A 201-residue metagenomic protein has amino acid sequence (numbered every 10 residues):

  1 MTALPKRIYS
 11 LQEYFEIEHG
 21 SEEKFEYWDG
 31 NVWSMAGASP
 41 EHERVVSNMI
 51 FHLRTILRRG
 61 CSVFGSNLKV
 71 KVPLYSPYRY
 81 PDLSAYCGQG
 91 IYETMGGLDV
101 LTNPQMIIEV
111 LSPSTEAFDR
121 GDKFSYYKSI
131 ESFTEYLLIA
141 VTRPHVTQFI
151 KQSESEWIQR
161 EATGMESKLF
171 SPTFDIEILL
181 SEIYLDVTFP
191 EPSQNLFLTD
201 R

Functional and structural regions predicted by a protein language model:
M1-R201: Gly/Pro/Ser/Thr-rich low-complexity, intrinsically disordered segments predominantly at protein N-termini
